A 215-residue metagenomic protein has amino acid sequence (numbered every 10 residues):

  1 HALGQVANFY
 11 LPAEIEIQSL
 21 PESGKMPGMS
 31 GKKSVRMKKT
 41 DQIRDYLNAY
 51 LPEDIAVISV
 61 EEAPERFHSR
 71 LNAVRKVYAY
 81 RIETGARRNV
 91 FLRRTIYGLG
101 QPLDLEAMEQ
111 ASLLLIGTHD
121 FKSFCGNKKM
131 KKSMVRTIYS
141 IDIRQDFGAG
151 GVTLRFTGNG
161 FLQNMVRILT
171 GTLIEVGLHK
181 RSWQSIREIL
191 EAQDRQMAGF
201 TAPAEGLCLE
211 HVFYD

Functional and structural regions predicted by a protein language model:
H1-D215: Structured-RNA-binding interfaces characteristic of tRNA pseudouridine synthases
